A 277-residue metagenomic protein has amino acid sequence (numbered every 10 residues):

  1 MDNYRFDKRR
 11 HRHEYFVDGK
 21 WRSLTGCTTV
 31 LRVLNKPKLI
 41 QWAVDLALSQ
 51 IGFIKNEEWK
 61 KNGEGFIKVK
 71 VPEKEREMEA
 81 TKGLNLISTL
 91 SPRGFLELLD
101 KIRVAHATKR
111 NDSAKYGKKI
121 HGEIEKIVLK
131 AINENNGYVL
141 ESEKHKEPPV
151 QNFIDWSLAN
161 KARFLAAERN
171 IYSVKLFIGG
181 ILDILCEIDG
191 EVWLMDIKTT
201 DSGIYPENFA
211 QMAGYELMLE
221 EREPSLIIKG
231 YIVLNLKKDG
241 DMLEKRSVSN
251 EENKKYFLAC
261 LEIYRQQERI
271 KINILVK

Functional and structural regions predicted by a protein language model:
M1, V276-K277: C-terminal end-of-chain micro-motif
M1-I178: Metal-dependent nuclease catalytic cores that hydrolyze phosphodiester bonds in DNA/RNA, characterized by
H145, R169-V276: Nucleic-acid nuclease catalytic cores
